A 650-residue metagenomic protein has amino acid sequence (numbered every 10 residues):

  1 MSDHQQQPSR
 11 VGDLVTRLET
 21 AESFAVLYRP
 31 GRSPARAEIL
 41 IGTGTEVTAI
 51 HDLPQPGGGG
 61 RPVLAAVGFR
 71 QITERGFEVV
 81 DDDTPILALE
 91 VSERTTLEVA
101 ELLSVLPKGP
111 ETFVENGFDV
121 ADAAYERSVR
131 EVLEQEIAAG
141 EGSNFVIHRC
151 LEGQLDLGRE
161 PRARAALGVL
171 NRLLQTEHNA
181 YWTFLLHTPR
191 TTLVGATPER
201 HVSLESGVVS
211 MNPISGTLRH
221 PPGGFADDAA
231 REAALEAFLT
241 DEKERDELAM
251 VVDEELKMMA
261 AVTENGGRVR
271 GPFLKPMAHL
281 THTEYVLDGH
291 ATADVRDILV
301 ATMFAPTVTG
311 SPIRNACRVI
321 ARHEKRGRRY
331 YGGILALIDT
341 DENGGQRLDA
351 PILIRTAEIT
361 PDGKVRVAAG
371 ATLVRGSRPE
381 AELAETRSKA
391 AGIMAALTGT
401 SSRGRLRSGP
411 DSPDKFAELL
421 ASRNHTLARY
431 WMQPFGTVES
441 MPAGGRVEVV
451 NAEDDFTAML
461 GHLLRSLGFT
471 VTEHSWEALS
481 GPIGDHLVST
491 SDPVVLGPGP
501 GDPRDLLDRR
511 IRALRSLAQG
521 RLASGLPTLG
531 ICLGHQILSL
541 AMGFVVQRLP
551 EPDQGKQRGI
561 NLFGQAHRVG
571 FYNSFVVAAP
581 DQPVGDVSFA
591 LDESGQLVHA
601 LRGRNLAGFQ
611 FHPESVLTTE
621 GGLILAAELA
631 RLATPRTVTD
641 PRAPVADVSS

Functional and structural regions predicted by a protein language model:
S23, R29-G31, E38, R149-R245 (+1 more regions): An anion-binding catalytic pocket shared by soluble metabolic enzymes
R29-R32, T43-P161, E244-D246, E264 (+3 more regions): Non-catalytic accessory segments adjacent to catalytic cores
I39, G44, A49-D52, G59-R61 (+2 more regions): Cytosolic ligand/metal-binding cores
E93-N116, D227-A321, T398: Contiguous alpha-helical scaffold segments within structured protein domains that host functional hotspots
V286-D414: Conserved hydrophobic core element of enzyme catalytic domains
D411-V438, P442, S615-S650: Acyltransferase
R446-V447, D454-G530, M542, A633: Flexible gly/pro-rich beta->alpha loop and the following alpha-helix that scaffold active-site loops
R512-R521, L526-I531, H535-R631, D647: Pocket-forming structural segment of enzyme catalytic cores
